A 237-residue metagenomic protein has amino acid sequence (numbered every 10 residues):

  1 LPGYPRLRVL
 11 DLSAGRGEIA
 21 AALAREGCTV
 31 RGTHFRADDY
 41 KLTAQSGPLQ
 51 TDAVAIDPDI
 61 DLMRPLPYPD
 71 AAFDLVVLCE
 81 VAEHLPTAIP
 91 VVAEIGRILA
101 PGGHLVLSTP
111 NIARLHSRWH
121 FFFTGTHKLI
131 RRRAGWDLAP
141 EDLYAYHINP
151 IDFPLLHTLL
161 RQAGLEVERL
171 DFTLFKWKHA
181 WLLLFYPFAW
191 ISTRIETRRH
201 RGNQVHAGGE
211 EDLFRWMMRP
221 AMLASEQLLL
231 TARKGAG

Functional and structural regions predicted by a protein language model:
L1-Y4, L66: Glycine-rich helix-loop-beta junction characteristic of Rossmann-like nucleotide cofactor-binding loops
R6-G15: Conserved class I S-adenosyl-L-methionine
R8, T29-R31, E166: Residues at the starts of beta-strands that form the adenosine-phosphate
R16-R64: Class I SAM-dependent methyltransferase SAM/SAH-binding core
E18, A22, F35, P86-E94 (+2 more regions): S-adenosyl-L-methionine-dependent methyltransferase catalytic module, highlighting the catalytic core
M63-V76: A short acidic, Gly/Pro-enriched loop at the edge of an enzyme's catalytic core that lines a small-molecule cofactor
L75-P86: A short SAM/SAH-binding and catalytic strip from SAM-dependent methyltransferases
